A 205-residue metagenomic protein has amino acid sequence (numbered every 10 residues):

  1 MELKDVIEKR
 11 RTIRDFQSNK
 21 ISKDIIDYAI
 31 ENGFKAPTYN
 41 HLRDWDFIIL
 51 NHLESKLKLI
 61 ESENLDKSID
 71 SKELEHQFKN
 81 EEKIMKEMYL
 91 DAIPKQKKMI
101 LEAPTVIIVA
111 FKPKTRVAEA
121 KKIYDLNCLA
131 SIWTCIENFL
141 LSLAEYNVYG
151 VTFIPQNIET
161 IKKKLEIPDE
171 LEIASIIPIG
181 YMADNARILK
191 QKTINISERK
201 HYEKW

Functional and structural regions predicted by a protein language model:
M1-K20, I25-N32, A36: N-terminal targeting/leader regions
L3-I13, S175-W205: C-terminal helix-cap and adjacent tail motif
A29, G33, I107, P113-K164: Small-aliphatic-rich amphipathic alpha-helix that forms the alpha element of a beta-alpha
E31-K35, L90-P94, I161-K163, A186: Glycine-rich, charged/polar anion/phosphate-binding loops that engage phosphate groups from diverse ligands
P37-L42: Glycine-rich phosphate/pyrophosphate-binding beta-alpha loops
D44-W45, A103-V106, I173-A174: Short, surface-exposed beta-edge/turn micro-motifs
I49-I132: Glycine/small-residue-rich phosphate/adenosyl-binding loop
S68-F78, E166-L189: A glycine-rich helix N-cap at a beta->alpha junction
